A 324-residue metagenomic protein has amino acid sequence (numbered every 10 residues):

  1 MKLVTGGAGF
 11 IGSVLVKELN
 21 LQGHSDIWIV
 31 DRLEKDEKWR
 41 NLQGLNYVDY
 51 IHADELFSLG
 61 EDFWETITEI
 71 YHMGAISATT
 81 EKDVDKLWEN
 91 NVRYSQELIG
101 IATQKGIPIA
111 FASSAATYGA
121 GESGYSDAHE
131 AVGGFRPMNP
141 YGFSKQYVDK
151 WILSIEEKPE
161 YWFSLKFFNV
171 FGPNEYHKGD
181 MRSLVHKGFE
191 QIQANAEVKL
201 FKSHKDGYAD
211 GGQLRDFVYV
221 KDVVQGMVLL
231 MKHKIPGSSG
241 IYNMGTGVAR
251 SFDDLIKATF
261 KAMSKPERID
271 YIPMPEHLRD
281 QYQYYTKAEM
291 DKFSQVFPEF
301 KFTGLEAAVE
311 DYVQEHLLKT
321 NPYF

Functional and structural regions predicted by a protein language model:
K2-L3, I241: Conserved hydrophobic helix-helix packing surfaces used for dimerization/oligomerization
L3-Q22: N-terminal Rossmann NAD(P)H-binding glycine-rich loop of SDR-like oxidoreductase domains
T5, V30, I70-G74, I109-A115 (+1 more regions): SDR active-site strand-loop-helix element
H24, Q104-I107: A short helix->loop->beta-strand "cap" motif at the edges of active sites that frequently abuts
I29-E55: Glycine-rich phosphate-binding loop and adjoining beta1-alpha1-beta2 segment of Rossmann-like nucleotide-binding folds
G44, A53-N90: NAD(P)H-binding glycine-rich loop region in Rossmannoid oxidoreductase-like domains and their noncatalytic homologs
E89, R93, E97, Q104 (+4 more regions): Catalytic helix-loop patch of NAD(P)-dependent Rossmann-fold dehydrogenases
I192-F324: C-terminal substrate-binding subdomain of Rossmann-fold SDR/epimerase-dehydratase oxidoreductases
